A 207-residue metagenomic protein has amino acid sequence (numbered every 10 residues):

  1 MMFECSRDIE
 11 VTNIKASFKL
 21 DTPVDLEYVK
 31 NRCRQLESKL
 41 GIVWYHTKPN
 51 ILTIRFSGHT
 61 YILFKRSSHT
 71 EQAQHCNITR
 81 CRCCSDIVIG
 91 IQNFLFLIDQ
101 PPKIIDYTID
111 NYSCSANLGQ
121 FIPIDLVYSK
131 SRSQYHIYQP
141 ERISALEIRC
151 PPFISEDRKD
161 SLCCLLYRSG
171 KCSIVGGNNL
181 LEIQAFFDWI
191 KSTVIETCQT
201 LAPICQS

Functional and structural regions predicted by a protein language model:
M1-L165, S169-S173, G177-S207: Intrinsically disordered, low-complexity polar/charged tails and linkers
